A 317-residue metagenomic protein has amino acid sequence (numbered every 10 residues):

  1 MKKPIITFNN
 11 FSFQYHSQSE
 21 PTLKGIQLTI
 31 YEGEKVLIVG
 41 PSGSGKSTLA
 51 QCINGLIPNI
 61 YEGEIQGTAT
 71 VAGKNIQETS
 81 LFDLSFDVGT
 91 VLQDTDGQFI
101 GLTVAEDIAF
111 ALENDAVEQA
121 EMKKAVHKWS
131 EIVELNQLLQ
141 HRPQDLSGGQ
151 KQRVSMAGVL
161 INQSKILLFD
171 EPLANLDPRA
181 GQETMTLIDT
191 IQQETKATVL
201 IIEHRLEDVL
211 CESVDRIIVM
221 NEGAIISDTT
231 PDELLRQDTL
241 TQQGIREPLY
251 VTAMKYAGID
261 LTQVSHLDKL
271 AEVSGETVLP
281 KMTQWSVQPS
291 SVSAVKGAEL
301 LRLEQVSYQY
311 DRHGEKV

Functional and structural regions predicted by a protein language model:
E62-K74: Conserved ABC transporter NBD signature motif
K74-G89, L234-L235: ABC ATPase NBD coupling module
A120-L138, A298, V306: Conserved ABC ATPase "signature" region
R142-L146, Q150: Conserved ABC ATPase signature
V159-L160: ABC ATPase C-loop
Q163: Conserved catalytic motifs of ABC-family nucleotide-binding domains
L167-E171: Catalytic Walker B motif of ABC-type/P-loop ATPase nucleotide-binding domains
E222-G223: Conserved ABC ATPase "signature" C-loop
